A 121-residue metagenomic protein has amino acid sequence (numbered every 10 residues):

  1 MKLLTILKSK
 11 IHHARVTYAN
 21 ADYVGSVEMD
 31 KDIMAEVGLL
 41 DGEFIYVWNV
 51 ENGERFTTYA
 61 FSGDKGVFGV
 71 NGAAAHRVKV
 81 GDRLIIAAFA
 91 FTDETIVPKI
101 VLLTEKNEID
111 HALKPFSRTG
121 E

Functional and structural regions predicted by a protein language model:
K2-L7, H12: A cross-kingdom feature strongest in bacterial/archaeal respiratory oxidoreductases
L3, S62, E94, K99-E121: Helix-rich terminal scaffold detector
I6, R15-T17, A21-E94: Compact, glycine-rich, soluble single-domain proteins
